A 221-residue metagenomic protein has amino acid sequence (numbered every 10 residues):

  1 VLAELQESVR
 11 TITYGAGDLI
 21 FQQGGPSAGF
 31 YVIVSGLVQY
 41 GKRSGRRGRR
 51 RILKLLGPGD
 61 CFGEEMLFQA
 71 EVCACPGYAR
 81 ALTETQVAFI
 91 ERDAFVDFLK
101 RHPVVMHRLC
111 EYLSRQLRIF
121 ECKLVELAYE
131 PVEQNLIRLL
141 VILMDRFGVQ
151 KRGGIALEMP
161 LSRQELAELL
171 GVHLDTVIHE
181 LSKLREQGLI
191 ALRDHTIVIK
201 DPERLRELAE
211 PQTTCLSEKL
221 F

Functional and structural regions predicted by a protein language model:
V1-S35: Regulatory nucleotide-sensing modules
L2, F95-V96, L205: A generic structural signal for short hydrophobic patches within well-formed alpha-helices
R10, L19, L37-K42, D60-C61 (+1 more regions): Short beta-strand segments in beta-sandwich/barrel cores
R46-R51: Short alpha-helix-to-loop micro-motif enriched in aromatics/charged/Gly
I52-S114, R118: Cyclic-nucleotide recognition modules
K100-G171: Polybasic "coupling" helices that flank or enter modular domains
L143-F221: Phosphate-/nucleic-acid-contacting segments
